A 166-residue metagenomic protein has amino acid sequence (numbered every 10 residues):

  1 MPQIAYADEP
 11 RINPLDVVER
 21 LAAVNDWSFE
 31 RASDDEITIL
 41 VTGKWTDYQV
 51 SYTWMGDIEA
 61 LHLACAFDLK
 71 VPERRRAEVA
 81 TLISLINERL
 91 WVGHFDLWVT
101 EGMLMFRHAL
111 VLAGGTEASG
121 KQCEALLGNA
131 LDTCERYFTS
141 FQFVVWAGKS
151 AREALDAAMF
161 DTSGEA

Functional and structural regions predicted by a protein language model:
M1-R20, A66: Terminal, regulation- and interaction-focused segments at domain boundaries
Y6-A7, A64-P72, T116-S119: Short histidine-centered catalytic/ligand-binding loop motif
R20, V24-Y48, Y52-L63, D68: Ser/Thr-rich, low-complexity intrinsically disordered terminal regions
A23-V24, T81-R89, G128, D132-T139: Short, intrinsically disordered, mixed-charge
S33, W91-H94, W98, Y137-K149: Long, hydrophobic, amphipathic alpha-helical segments used as structural scaffolds
A66-M103: Short, internal acidic amphipathic alpha-helical interface segments that mediate docking to partner proteins
W98, H108-L110, T116, Q122-E135 (+2 more regions): Long, contiguous binding/interaction regions
Q142-A166: Short, highly charged C-terminal tails/helix-capping segments
